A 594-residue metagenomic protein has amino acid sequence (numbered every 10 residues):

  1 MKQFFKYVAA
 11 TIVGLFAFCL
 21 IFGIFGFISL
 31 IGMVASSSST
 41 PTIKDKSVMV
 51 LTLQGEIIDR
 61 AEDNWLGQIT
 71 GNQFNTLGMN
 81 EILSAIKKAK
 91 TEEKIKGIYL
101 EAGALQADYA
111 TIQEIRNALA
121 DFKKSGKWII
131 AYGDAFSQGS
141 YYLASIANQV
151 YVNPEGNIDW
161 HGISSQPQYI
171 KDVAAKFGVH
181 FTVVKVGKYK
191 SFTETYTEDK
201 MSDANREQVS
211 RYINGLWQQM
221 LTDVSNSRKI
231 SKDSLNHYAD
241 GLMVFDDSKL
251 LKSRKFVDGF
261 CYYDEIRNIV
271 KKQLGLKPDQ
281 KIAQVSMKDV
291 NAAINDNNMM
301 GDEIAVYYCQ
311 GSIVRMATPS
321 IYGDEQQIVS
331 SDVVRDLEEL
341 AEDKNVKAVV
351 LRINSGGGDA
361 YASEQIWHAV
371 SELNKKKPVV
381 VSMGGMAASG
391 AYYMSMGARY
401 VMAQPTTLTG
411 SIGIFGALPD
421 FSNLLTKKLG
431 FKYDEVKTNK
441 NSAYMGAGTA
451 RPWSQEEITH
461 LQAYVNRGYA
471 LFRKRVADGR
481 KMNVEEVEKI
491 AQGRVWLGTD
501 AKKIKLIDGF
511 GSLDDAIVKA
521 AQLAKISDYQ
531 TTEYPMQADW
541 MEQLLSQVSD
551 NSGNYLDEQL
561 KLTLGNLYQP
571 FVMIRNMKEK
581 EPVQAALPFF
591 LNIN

Functional and structural regions predicted by a protein language model:
Q3-V48, D59, T91, K96 (+4 more regions): Flexible, low-complexity junctional segments that flank or bridge functional domains
T40, M49-P167, N297-L424, N466: Cleft-lining beta-strand/loop regions that shape enzyme active-site pockets
P167, K171-V270, V379, S422-I504 (+3 more regions): Charged, glycine-interspersed solvent-exposed loop segments at helix/strand-loop junctions that cap or gate access
V173-V186, D279-N297, F415, P419 (+4 more regions): Surface-exposed, non-catalytic interaction/assembly patches
N226-S227, D258-E303, R473-G479, D508-D550: C-terminal long alpha-helix characteristic of the crotonase
G301-I304, Y308-K344, Y464, P535-N594: Intrinsic disorder and flexible/low-complexity segments
Y308-G311, I353-S355, M383-G385, P405-T407 (+8 more regions): Active-site proximal loops enriched in glycine and acidic residues that flank catalytic Cys/His/Asp and coordinate
A360-Q365, D500-K503, Q543-V548: Short glycine/threonine-rich loop-to-helix capping motif typified by GTGT followed within a few residues by an Asp-Pro
